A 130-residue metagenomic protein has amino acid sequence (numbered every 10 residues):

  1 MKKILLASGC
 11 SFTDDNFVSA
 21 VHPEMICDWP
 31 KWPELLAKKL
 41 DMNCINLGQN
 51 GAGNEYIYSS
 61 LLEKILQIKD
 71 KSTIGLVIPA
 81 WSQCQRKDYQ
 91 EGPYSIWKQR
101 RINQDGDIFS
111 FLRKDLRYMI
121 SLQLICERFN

Functional and structural regions predicted by a protein language model:
M1-Y58, Q67: Serine-esterase "nucleophile elbow" of acetyl-processing enzymes
L62-N130: Alpha-helical cap/lid subdomain in secreted, periplasmic, or secretory-pathway luminal O-acyl-processing enzymes
